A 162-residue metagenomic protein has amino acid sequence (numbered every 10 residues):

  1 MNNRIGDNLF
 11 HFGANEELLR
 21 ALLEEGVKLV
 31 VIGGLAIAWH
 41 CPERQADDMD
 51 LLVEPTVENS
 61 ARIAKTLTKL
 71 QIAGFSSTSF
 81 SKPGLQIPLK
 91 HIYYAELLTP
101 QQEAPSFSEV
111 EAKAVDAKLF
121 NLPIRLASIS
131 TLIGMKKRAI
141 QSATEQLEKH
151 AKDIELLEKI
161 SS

Functional and structural regions predicted by a protein language model:
M1-S162: Compositionally biased terminal segments of proteins
